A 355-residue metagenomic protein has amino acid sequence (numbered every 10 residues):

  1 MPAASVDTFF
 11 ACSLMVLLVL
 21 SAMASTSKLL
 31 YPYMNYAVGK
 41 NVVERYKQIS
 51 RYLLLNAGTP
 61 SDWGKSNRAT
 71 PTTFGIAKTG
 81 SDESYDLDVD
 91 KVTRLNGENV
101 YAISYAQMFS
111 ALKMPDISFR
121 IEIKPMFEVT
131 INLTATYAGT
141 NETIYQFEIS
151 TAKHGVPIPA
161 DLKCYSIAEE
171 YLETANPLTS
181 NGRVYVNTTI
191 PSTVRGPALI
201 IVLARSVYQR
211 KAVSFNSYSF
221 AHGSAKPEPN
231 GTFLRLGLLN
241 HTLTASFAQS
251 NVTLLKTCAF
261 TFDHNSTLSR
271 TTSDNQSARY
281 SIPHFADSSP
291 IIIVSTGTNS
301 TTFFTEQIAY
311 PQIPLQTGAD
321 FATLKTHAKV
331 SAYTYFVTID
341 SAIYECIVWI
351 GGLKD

Functional and structural regions predicted by a protein language model:
M1-T26: N-terminal single-pass transmembrane signal-anchor helix
M23-D355: Long, compositionally biased, intrinsically disordered regions
